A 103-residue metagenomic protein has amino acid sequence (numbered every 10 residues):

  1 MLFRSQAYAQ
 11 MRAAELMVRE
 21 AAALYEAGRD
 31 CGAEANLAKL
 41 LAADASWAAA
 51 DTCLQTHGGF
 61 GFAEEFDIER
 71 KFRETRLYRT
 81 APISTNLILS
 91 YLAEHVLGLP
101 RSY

Functional and structural regions predicted by a protein language model:
F3-Y103: Alpha-helical interface subdomain recognition
